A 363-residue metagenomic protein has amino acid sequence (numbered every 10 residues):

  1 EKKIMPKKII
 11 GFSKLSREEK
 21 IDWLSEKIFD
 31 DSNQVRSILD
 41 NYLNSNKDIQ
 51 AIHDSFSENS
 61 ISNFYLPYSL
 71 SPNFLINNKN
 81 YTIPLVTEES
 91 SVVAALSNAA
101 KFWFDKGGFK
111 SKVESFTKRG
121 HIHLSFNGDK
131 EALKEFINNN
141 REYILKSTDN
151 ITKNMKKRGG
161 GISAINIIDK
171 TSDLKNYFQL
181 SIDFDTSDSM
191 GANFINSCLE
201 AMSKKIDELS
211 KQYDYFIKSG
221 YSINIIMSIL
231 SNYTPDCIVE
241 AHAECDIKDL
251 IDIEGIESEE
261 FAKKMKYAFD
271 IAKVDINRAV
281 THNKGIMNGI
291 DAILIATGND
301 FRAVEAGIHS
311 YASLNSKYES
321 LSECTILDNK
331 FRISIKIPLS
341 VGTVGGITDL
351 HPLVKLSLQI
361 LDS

Functional and structural regions predicted by a protein language model:
K2-Y81, L85, E89, F109 (+1 more regions): Acidic/polar, glycine-rich intrinsically disordered N-terminal extensions of enzymes
L43-K47, S60, L85-V86, N127-K130 (+8 more regions): Hydrophobic alpha-helical scaffolding
P67-A95, T186-I195, K273-G298: Conserved phosphate/anionic-ligand binding catalytic regions in large, soluble enzymes, centered on
N77, V86, D183-D185, S228-L230 (+1 more regions): Generic beta-strand/beta-sheet core signal
L85, V92-K112, L361-S363: Mobile "lid/hinge" segments at catalytic clefts and subdomain interfaces of large enzymes
F104-E114, H121-D249, E254, S258-F261: Signature of multi-pass transmembrane helix bundles
K106-E142, A312-S363: A structural-propensity feature for long, helix-poor, extended segments
S197-D207, D214-D349: Glycine-rich anion/phosphate-binding loop at the beta-strand->alpha-helix junction
